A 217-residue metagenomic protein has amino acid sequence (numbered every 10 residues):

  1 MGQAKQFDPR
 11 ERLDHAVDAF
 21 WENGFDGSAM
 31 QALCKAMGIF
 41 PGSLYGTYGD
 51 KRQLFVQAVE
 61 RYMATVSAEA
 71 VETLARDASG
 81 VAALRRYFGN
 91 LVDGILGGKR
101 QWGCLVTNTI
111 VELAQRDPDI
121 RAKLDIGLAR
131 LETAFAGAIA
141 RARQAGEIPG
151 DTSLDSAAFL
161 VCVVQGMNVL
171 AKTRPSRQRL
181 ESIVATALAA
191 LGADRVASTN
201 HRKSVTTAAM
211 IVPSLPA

Functional and structural regions predicted by a protein language model:
M1-F7, P149, R195-A217: N-terminal intrinsically disordered/low-complexity leader segments
D8-V17, L33-C34, A58-Y62, V66 (+1 more regions): Generic hydrophobic, amphipathic alpha-helix propensity
E11, A19-Q53, Q57: Helix-turn-helix
Q57, V71-W102, S156-L160, S204: Hydrophobic alpha-helical connector segments
A82-R85, P118-Q144, D155-A158, S182-A185: Amphipathic alpha-helical packing segments from all-alpha helical-bundle domains
A83, G98-D119: Amphipathic alpha-helical segments used for helix-helix packing
G94, R141, V161-Q178, A190-T199: Amphipathic C-terminal alpha-helical segment
W102, T107, D151-L170, S182-A190: Hydrophobic alpha-helical segments that form the core of small-molecule binding pockets and/or dimer interfaces
